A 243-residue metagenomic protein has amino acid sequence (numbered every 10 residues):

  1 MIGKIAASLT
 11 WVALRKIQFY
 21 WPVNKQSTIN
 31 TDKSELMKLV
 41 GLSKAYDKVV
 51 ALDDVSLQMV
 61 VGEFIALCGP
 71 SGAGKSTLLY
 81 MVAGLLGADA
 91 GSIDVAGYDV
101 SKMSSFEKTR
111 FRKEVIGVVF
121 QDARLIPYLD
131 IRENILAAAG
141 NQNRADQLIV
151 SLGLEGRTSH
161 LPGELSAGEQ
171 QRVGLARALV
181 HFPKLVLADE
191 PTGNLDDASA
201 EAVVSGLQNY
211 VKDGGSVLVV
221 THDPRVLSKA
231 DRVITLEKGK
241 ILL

Functional and structural regions predicted by a protein language model:
C68-P70: The feature captures the beta-strand-to-loop junction immediately N-terminal to the Walker
A83: Helix-to-loop junction immediately C-terminal to a conserved catalytic motif
G91-D99: Conserved ABC transporter NBD signature motif
V100-G117, K212: ABC ATPase NBD coupling module
K113, H160, H181, G206 (+1 more regions): Conserved signature/switch motifs of ABC ATPase nucleotide-binding domains
L161-L165, E169-Q171: Conserved ABC ATPase signature
V186-D189: Catalytic Walker B motif of ABC-type/P-loop ATPase nucleotide-binding domains
